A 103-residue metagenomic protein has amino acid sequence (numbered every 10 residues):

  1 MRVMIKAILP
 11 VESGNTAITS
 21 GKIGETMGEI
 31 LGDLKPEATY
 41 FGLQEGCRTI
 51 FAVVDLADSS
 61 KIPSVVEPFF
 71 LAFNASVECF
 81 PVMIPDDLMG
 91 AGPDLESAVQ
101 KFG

Functional and structural regions predicted by a protein language model:
M1-G103: Conserved, structured core segments of small domains
